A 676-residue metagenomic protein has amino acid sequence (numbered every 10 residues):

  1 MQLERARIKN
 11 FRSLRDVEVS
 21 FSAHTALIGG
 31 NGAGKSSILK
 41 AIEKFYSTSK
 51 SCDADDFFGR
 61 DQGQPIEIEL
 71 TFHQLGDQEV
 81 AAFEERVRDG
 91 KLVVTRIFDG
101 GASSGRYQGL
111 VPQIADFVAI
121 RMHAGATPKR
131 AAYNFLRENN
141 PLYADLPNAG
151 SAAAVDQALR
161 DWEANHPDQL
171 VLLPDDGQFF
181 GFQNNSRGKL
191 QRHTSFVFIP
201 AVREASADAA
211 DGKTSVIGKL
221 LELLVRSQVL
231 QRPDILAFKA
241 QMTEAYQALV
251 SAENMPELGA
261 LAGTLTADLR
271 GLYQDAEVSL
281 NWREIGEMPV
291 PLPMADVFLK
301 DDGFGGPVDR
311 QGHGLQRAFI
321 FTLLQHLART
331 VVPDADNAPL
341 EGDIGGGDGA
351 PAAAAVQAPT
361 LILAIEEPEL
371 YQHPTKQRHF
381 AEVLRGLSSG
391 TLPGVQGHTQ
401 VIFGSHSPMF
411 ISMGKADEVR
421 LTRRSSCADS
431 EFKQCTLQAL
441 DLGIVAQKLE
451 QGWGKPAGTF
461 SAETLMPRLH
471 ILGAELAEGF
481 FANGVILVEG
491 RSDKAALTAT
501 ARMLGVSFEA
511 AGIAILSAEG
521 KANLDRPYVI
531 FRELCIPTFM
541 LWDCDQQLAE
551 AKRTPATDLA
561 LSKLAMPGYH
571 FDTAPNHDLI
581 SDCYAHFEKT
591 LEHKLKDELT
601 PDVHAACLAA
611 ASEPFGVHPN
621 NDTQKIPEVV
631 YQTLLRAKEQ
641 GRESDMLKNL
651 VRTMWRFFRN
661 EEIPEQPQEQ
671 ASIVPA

Functional and structural regions predicted by a protein language model:
M1-S47, V290-P293, V297-E463, P467-H470 (+3 more regions): Switch/communication elements of ASCE P-loop NTPase nucleotide-binding domains
A23-T25, F72-G76, F98-A102, G303: Beta-strand elements of well-folded, non-transmembrane domains
L39-G90: Conserved P-loop NTP-binding catalytic core
S51-D55, Q78-A81, L173-K189, L280-R283 (+5 more regions): Short alpha-helical segments and helix-capping/turn motifs at coil-helix boundaries
G63-I68, D89-V94, A102, R192-F196 (+6 more regions): Short glycine-/polar-rich loops that comprise or flank the Walker A/P-loop and associated switch/sensor motifs
E84-L230: Electropositive, glycine-dotted interaction segments that contact anionic polymers or phosphate-rich ligands
P147, N184, G188, E450-L487 (+1 more regions): Acidic, Mg2+-coordinating catalytic modules of nucleic-acid enzymes
P174, H193, A201-I365: Extended helical coiled-coil dimerization/tether regions that scaffold and oligomerize large DNA-maintenance assemblies
